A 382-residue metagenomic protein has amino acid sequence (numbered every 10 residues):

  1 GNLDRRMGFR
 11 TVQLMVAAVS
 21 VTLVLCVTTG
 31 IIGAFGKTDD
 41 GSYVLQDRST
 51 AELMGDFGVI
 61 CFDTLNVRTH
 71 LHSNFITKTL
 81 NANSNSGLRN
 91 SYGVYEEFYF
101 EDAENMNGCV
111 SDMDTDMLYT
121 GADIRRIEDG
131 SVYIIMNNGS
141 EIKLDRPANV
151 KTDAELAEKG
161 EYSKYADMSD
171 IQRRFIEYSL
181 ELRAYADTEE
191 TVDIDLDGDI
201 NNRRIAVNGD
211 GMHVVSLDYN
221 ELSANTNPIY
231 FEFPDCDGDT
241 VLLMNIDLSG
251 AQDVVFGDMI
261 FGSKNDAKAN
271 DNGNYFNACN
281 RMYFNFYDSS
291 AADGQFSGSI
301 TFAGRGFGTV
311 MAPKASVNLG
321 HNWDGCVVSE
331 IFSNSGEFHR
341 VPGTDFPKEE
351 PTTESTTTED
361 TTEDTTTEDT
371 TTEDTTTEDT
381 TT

Functional and structural regions predicted by a protein language model:
G1-G41, V310: Gram-positive cell-envelope targeting signals
D4, C26-I32, M117, R126 (+2 more regions): Compositionally biased, low-complexity repeat tracts
F35-R126, E177-E350: Long, polar low-complexity repeats
D112-L144, V150: Acidic/His-rich segments in extracytoplasmic proteins that coordinate ligands and/or metal ions
M136-D195: Hydrophobic alpha-helical segments and helix pairs
K348-T382: Ser/Thr/Gly/Pro-rich low-complexity, disordered linker/stalk segments of secreted and cell-surface proteins
